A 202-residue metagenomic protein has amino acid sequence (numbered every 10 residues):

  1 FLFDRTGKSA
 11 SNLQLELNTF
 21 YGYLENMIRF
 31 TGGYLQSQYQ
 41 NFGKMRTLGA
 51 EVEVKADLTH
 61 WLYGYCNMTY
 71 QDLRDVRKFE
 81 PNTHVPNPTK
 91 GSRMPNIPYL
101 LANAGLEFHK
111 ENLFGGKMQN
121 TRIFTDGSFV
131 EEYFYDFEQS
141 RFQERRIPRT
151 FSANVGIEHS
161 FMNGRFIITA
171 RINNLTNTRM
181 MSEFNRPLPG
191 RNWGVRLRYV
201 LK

Functional and structural regions predicted by a protein language model:
F1-F3, A50-A56, C66, A104-F108 (+3 more regions): Residues on the lipid-exposed face of transmembrane beta-strands in outer-membrane beta-barrel proteins
L2-F3, L15, G22-T31, S37-Q38: Membrane-topology and secretion signals of cell-surface/extracellular proteins
F3-G7, Q38-F42, V54, K90-M94 (+3 more regions): Outer-membrane beta-barrel proteins
T6-S11, L113-M118, N163-R165: Short, solvent-exposed loop/turn segments that connect beta-strands within catalytic domains and beta-strand-rich
S9-Q14, K202: Outer-membrane beta-barrel biogenesis signature
Q14, T19-Y23, Q40-F134: Gram-negative outer-membrane beta-barrel transporters
M27-L35, Q71, D75-V85, Y133-F142 (+1 more regions): Outer-membrane beta-barrel translocator domains and adjoining extracellular loop/strand segments of Gram-negative
G64, I123-Q139, Q143-K202: C-terminal beta-signal and adjacent terminal beta-strands/loops of Gram-negative outer-membrane beta-barrel proteins
